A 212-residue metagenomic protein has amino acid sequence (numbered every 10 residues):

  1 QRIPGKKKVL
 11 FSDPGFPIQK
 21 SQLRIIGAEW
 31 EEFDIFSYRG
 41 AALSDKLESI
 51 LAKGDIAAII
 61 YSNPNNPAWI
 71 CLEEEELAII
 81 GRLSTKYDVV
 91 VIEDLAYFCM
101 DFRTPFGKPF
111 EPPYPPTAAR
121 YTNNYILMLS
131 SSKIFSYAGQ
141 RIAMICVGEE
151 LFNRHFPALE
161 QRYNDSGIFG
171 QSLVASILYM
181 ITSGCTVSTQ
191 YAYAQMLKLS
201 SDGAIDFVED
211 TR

Functional and structural regions predicted by a protein language model:
Q1-K8: Phosphate-binding glycine-rich loop
K7, A28, K86-V90, N123: A short helix->loop->beta-strand "cap" motif at the edges of active sites that frequently abuts
F11-A28: Substrate-binding/gating loop at the entrance of the active-site cleft, primarily in PLP-dependent aminotransferase-like
E29-Y38: Short beta-strand->loop structural element characteristic of the AMP-binding/adenylate-forming
S37-P109: Active-site phosphate-binding strand-loop segment of PLP-dependent enzymes
R120-T211: Conserved core segment of the aminotransferase class I/II
